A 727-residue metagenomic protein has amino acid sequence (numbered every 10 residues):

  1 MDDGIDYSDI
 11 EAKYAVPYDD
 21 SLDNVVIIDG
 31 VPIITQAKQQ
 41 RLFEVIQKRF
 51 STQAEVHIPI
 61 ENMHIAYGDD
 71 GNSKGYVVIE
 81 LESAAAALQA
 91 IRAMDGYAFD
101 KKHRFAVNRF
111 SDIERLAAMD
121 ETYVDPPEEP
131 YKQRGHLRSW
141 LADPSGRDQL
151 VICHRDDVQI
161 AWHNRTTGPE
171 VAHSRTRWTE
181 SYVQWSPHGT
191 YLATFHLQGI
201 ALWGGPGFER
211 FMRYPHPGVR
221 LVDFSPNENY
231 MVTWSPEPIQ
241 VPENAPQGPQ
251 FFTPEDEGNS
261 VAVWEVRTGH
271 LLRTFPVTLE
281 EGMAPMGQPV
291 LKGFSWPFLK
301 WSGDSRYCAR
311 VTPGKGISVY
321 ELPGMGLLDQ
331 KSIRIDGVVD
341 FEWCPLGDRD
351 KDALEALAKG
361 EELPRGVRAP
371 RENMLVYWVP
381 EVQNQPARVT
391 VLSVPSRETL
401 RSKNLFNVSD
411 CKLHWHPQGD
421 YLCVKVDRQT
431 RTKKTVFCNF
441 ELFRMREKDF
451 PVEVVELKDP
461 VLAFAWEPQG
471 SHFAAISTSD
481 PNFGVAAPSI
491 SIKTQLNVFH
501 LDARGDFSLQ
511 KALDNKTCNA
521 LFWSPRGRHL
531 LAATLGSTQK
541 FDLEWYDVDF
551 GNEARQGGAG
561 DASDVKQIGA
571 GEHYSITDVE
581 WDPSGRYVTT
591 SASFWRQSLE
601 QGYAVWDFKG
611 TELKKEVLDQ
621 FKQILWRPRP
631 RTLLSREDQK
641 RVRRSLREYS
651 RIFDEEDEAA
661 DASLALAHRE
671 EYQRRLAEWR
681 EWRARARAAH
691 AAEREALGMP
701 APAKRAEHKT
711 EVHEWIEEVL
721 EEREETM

Functional and structural regions predicted by a protein language model:
D6-F105: Canonical RRM/RBD RNA-binding surface and closely related RRM-like beta-sheet modules in eukaryotic RNA-binding proteins
I34, I65-E80, S111-R115, S186-P187 (+3 more regions): The conserved glycine-aromatic submotif of the RRM
Y97-V124: Low-complexity RS/RG/RGG-rich segments used by eukaryotic RNA-binding proteins and nuclear co-regulators for mRNP
R109-F110, Q149, C153-A172, F195-D223 (+15 more regions): Beta-propeller blade-edge and WD-like acidic-aromatic loop motif
A118-G168: Intrinsically disordered, low-complexity acidic/Ser/Thr/Pro-rich linker and tail segments in large eukaryotic scaffolds
H136-R147, Y182-Y191, L221-P238, F298-Y307 (+6 more regions): Blade-terminus and WD-like Trp-Asp/Gly-His loop motifs, strongest in beta-propeller folds
W178-E180, P217-V219, F294-W296, D336-V338 (+5 more regions): Loop/turn position at the start of each blade in beta-propeller repeats
L599-M727: Terminal intrinsically disordered, low-complexity extensions flanking WD-repeat/beta-propeller proteins
